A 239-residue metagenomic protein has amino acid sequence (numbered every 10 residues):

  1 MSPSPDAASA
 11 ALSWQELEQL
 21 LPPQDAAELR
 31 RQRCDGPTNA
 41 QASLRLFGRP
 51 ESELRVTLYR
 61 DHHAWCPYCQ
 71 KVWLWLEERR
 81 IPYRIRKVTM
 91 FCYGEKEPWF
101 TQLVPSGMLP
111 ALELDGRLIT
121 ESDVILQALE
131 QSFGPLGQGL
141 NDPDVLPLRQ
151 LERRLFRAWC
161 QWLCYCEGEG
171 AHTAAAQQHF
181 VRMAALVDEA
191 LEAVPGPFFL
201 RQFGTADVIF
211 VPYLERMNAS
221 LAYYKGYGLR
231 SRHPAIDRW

Functional and structural regions predicted by a protein language model:
M1-F199: GST-like domain detector, emphasizing the conserved glutathione-binding G-site in the N-terminal thioredoxin-like
T101, F199-L200, N218, G228-R230: Generic, ordered loop/turn and secondary-structure boundary motif
L129, P135, N218-L221, K225-G226: Hydrophobic alpha-helical segments
R154, L186, V211-R216, R238-W239: Alpha-helical scaffold segments in carbohydrate-active enzymes
E169-A174, A222-P234: Acidic, serine/threonine/proline-rich low-complexity intrinsically disordered regions
A175-M183, R230-W239: Extended, well-ordered alpha-helical scaffold segments
R201-Y224, A235: GST superfamily/GST-like fold recognition
